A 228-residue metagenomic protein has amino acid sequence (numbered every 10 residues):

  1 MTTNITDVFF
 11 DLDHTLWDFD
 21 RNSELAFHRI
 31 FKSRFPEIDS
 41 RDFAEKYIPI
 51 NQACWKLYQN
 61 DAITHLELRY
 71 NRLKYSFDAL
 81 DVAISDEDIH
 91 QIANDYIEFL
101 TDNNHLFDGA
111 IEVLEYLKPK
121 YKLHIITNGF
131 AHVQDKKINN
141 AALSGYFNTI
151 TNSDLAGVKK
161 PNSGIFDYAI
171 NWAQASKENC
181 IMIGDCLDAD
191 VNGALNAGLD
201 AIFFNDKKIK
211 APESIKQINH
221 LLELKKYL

Functional and structural regions predicted by a protein language model:
M1-V8, R21, E87, E115 (+2 more regions): Asp-based, Mg2+/Mn2+-dependent phosphohydrolase catalytic module
T2-L12, L16-F107: N-terminal helical cap/lid subdomain that shapes the substrate entry/recognition surface in HAD-like hydrolases
K32-D42, K120, D206-K216: Generic structural signal for short, solvent-exposed loop/turn connectors between secondary structure elements
T64, N104, I125, I181-M182: Residue-level marker of alpha-helix boundaries and capping positions
G109-K120: Catalytic-core regions built around general acid/base machinery
K120-Y121, G198: Glycine-centered short loops/turns at secondary-structure junctions
